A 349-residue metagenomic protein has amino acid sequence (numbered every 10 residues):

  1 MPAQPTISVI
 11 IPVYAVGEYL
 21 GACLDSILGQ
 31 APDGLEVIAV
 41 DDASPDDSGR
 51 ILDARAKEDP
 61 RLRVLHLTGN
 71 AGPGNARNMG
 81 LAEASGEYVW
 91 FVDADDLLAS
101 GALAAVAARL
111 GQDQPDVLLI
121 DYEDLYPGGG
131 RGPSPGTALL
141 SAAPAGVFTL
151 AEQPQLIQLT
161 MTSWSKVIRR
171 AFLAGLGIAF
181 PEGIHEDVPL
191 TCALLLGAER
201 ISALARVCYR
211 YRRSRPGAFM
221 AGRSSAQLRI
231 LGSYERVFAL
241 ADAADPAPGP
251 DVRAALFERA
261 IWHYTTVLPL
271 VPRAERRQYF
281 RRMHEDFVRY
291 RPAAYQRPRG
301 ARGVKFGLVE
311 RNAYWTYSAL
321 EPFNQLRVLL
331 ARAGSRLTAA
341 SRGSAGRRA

Functional and structural regions predicted by a protein language model:
P5-S8, E36, P189: Cell-envelope/extracellular polymer assembly enzymes that use nucleotide-activated donors
E18-G21, D46-R55, V64, L97 (+1 more regions): Acidic helix N-cap motif at the loop->helix transition within catalytic regions of sugar-transfer enzymes
D25-G34: Short, acidic, metal-binding catalytic loop of nucleotide-sugar glycosyltransferases
D41-R50, G69: A conserved acidic beta->alpha catalytic loop
V89: Short aromatic/hydrophobic "clamp" motif used to bind/position activated sugar donors
A94-L204, Y209-S225: Donor-binding/catalytic cores of nucleotide-activated saccharide and glycerol-phosphate transferases/polymerases
V207-R215, A221-A247, T266, L270-P292: Catalytic core of nucleotide-sugar-dependent glycosyltransferases
R273-A349: Membrane-interface aromatic/basic loop that binds lipid-linked glycans or pyrophosphate carriers, typified by
